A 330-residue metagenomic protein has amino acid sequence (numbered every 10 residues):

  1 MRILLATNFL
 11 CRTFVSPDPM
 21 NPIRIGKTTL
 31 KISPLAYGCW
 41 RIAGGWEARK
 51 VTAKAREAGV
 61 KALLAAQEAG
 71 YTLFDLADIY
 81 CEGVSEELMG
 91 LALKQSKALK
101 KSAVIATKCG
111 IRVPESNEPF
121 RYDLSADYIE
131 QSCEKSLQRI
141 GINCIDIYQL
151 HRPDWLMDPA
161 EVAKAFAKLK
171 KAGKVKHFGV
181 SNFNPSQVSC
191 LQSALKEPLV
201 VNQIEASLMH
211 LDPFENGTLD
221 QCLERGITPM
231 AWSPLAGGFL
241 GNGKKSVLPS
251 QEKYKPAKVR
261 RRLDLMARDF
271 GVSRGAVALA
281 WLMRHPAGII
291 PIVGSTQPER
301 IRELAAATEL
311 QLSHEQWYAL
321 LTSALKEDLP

Functional and structural regions predicted by a protein language model:
N8-A103, K171: N-terminal binding-site loop/beta-alpha segment at the start of enzyme catalytic domains that lines or forms
P22, P153-P330: Beta/alpha (TIM)-barrel catalytic core signal, keyed to glycine-rich beta->alpha loops juxtaposed to Asp/Glu that bind
Y37, L76, T107, I147-L150 (+3 more regions): Conserved beta-strand positions
A43-A48, R112-P119, L240-N242, R300-E303: A short acidic, helix-capping loop that chelates divalent metal ions and anchors anionic groups
T52-A65, L124-R139, V188-S189: Short, acidic/polar
Y71, I142-I145, V175: A structural motif
A92-K100, Q138-G141, K170, Q192-L195 (+1 more regions): Acidic (Asp/Glu)-rich catalytic clusters
Q138-L156: Active-site groove signature of glycoside hydrolases
